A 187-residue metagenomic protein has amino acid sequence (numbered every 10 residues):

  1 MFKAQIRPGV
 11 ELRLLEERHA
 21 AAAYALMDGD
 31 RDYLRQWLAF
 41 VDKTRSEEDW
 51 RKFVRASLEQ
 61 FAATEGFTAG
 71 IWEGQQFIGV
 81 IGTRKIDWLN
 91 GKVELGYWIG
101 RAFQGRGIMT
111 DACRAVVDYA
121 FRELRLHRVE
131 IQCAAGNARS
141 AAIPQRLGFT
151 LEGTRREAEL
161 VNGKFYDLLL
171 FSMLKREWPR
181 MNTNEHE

Functional and structural regions predicted by a protein language model:
M1-A22, L26-Y33, T68-N182: Acyl-donor (CoA/ACP) binding surface of acyl/acetyltransferases
E17, D28, T44-R51, E65: Generic alpha-helical scaffold signal
D28-R31, D42, L58: Residue-level detector of secondary-structure transition/capping positions
R35-R55: Conserved GNAT-fold acetyl-CoA-binding loop/helix
W37, V41, T64-T68, H127: Short, polar/charged, Gly/Pro-enriched helix-capping and turn/loop motifs at alpha-helix termini and inter-helix linkers
E59-T64, F149: Short loop/turn motifs at secondary-structure junctions and domain boundaries
